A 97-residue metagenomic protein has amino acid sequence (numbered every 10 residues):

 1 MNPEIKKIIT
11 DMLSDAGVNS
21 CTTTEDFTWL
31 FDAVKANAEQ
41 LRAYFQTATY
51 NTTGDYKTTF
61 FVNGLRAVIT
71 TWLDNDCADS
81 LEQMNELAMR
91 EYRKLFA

Functional and structural regions predicted by a protein language model:
M1, A33-N51, M89-R90, K94: Basic/polar phosphate-binding segments, predominantly the helix-turn-helix DNA-binding elements of transcriptional
M1-T24, T28-K35, E39: An amphipathic alpha-helix adjacent to DNA-recognition modules
N2, T24, Y50-T58: Short, structured coil/loop segments at alpha-helix boundaries
M12-S14, F45, T53-G54: Generic hydrophobic, helix-prone segments enriched in Leu/Val/Ile
A16, L41-A48, W72, D76: Secondary-structure edge/capping motif, primarily at the C-terminal ends of alpha-helices and the immediately following
F27-F31, F45, F60-F61, F96: Phenylalanine-focused residue identity feature
T52-A97: Hydrophobic/aromatic-rich alpha-helical bundle segments in the mid-to-C-terminal region
